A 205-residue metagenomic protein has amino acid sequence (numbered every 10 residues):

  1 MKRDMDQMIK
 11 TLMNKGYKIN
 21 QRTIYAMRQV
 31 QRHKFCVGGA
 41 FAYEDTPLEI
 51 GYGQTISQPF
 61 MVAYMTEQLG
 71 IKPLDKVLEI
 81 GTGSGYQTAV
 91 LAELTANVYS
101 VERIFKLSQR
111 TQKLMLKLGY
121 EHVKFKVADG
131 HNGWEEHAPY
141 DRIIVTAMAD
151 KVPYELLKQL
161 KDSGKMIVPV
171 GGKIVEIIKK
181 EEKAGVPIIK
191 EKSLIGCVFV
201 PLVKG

Functional and structural regions predicted by a protein language model:
M1-L78, Y86-V90, L94, L107-E121 (+2 more regions): Class I SAM-dependent transferase core
G70-I188: Conserved nucleotide-cofactor-binding alpha/beta core module
